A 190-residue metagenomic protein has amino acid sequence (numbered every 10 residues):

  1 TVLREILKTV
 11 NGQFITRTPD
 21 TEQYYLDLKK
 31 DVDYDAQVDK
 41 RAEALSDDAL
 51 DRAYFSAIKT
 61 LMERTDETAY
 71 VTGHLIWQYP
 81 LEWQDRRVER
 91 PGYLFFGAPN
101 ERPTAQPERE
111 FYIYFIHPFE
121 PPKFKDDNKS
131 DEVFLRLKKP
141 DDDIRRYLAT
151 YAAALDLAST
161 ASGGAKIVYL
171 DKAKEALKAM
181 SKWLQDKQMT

Functional and structural regions predicted by a protein language model:
T1-T190: Extended alpha-helical scaffold and adjacent linker segments that couple domains and build interaction/assembly
